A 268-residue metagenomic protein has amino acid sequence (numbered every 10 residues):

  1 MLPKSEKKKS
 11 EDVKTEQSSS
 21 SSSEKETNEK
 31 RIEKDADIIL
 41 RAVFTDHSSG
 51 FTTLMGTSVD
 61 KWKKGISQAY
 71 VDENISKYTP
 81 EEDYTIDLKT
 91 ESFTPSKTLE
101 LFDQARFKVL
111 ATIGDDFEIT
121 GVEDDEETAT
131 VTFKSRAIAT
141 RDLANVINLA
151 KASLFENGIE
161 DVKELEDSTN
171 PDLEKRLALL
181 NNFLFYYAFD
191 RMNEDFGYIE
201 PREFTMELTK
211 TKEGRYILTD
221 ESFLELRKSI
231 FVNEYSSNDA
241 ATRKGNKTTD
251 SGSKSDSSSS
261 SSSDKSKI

Functional and structural regions predicted by a protein language model:
M1-E26: Short, low-complexity, disordered segments immediately C-terminal to signal peptides in bacterial exported proteins
Q17-T112: Core segments of small alpha/beta cavity-forming domains
S18-S21, N246-I268: Ser/Thr/Gly/Pro-rich low-complexity, disordered linker/stalk segments of secreted and cell-surface proteins
F51-D60, Y186, Y198-F204: Short glycine-rich, low-complexity/disordered patches
E82-L184: Surface-exposed, charged secondary-structure patches
I119-T120, N193-D195: Beta-strand-rich interaction surfaces with strong enrichment in secreted/lumenal proteins
A152-K175, E194-T248, S266: Short beta-strand edge/turn micro-motifs at domain boundaries
N181-E194: Acidic, glycine-rich flexible loop segments
